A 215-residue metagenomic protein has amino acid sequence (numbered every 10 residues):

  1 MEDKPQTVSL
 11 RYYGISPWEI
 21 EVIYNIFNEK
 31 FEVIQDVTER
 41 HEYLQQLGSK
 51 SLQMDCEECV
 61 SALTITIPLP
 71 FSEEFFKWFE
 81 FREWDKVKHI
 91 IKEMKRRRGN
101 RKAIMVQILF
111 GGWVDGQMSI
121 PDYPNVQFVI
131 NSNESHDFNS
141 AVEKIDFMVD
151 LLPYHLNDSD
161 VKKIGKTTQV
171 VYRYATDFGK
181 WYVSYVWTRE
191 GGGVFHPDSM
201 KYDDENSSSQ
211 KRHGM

Functional and structural regions predicted by a protein language model:
M1-C59, W84-M215: Short amphipathic alpha-helical segments that predominantly mediate membrane engagement
R11, I15, T64, F75 (+1 more regions): Conserved aromatic-histidine-acidic binding/catalytic patches
D55-L69, F76: Hydrophobic, gly/ala-rich membrane-insertion helices/peptides used by toxins and envelope proteins
P68-K86: Short hydrophobic alpha-helical membrane-entry/anchor segments
